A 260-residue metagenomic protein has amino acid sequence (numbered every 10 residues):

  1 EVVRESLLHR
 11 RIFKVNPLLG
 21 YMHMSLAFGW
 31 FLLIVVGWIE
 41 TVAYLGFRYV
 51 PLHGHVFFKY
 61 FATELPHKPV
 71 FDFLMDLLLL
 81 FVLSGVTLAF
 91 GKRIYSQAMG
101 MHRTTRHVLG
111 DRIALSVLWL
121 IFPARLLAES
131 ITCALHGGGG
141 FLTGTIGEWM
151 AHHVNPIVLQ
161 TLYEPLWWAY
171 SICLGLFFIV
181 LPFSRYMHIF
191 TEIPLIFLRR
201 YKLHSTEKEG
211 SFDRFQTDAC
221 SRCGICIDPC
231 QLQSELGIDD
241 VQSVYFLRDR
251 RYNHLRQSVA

Functional and structural regions predicted by a protein language model:
E1-S211, I227: Membrane-embedded alpha-helical bundles of multi-pass integral membrane proteins
L79, R112-L115, A219-R222, S258-A260: Secondary-structure capping and boundary motifs in well-ordered enzyme cores
L159-T161, D213-F215, R248-R256: Active-site-adjacent structural elements in folded domains
K208-S221: Membrane-embedded translocation segments of transport machinery
S221, I225-A260: Iron-sulfur cluster-binding cysteine motifs and their immediate structural context in ferredoxin-like electron-transfer
